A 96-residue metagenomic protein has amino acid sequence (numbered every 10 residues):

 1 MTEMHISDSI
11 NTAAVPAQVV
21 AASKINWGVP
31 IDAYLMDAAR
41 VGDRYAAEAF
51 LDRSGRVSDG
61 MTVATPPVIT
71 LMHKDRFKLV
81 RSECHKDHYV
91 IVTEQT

Functional and structural regions predicted by a protein language model:
M1-L71: N-terminal non-globular leader segments, chiefly Sec-dependent signal peptides
V63-T96: Short, compact, well-ordered microdomains
